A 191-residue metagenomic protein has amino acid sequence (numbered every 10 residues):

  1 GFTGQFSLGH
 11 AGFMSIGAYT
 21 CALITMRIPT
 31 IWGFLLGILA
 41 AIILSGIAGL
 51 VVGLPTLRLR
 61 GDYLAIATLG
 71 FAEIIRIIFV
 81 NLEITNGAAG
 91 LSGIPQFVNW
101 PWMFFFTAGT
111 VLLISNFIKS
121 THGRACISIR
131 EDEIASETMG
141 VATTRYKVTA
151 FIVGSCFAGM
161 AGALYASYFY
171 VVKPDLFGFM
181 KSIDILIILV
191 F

Functional and structural regions predicted by a protein language model:
G1-F191: Transmembrane alpha-helices and adjacent helix-loop boundaries
